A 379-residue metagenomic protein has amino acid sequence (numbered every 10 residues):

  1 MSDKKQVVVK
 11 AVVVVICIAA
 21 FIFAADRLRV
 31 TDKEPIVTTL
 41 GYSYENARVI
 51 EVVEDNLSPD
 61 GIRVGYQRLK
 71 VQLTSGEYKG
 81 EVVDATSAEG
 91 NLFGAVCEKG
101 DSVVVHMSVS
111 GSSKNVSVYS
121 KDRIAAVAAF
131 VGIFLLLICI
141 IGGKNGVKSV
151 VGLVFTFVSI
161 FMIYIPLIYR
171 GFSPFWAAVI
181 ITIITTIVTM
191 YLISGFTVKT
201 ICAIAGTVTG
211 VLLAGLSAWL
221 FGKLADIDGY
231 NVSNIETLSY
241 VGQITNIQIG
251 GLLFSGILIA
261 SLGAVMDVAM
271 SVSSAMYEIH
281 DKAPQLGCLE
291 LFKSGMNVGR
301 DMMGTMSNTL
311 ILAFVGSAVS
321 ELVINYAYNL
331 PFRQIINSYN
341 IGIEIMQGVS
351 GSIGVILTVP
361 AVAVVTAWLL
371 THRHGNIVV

Functional and structural regions predicted by a protein language model:
M1-T39: Hydrophobic secretory-pathway targeting helix
G41-G65, V103: Structural detector for short beta-strands of small beta-barrel domains
E89-A125: Extended, hydrophilic extramembrane loops/domains of integral membrane proteins
G132-L136, K144-S239, I247-A260: Transmembrane alpha-helical segments that form the functional core of multipass membrane systems
F196-G206, A225-E236, S271-A283, F332-R333 (+2 more regions): Juxtamembrane helix-loop transition segments at the membrane interface in multi-pass membrane proteins
A203-T207, V211, G242-I259, T305 (+3 more regions): Pore-lining and gate-forming transmembrane alpha-helices of multi-pass membrane transport proteins
L262-V272, M276-L322, N329: Helical hairpin unit composed of two closely spaced alpha helices linked by a short loop
D301, A313-V379: Hydrophobic alpha-helical transmembrane segments of membrane transport and translocation systems, primarily multi-pass
